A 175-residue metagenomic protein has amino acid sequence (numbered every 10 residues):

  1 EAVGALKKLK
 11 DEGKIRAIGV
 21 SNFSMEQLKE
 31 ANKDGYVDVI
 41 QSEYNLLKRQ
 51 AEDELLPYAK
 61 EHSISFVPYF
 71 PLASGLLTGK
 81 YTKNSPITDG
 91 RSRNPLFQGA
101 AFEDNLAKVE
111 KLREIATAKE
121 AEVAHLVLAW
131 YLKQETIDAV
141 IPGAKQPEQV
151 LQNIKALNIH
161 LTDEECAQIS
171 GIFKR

Functional and structural regions predicted by a protein language model:
E1-R175: Beta/alpha (TIM)-barrel catalytic core signal, keyed to glycine-rich beta->alpha loops juxtaposed to Asp/Glu that bind
